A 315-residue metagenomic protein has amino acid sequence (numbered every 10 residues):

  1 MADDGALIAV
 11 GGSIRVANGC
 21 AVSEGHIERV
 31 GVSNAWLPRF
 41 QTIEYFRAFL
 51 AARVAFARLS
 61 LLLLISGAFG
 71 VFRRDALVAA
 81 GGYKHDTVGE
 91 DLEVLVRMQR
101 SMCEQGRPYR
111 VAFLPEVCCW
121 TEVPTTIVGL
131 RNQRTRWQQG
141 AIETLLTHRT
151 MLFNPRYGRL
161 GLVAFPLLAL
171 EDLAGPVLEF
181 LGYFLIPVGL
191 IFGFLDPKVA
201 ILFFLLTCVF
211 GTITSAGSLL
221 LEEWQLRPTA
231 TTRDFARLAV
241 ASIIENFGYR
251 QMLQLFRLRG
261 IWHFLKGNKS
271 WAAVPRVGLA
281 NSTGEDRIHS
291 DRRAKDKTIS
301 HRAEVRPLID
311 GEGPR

Functional and structural regions predicted by a protein language model:
M1-C118: Internal catalytic domains of large membrane-associated glycosyltransferases
I43-L50, V128-M151, L185, S215-L219 (+1 more regions): Catalytic core of nucleotide-sugar-dependent glycosyltransferases
F113, C118-N132: Catalytic cores of eukaryotic secretory-pathway lumenal/extracellular enzymes that build and remodel glycoconjugates
G129, Q133-T147, L238-S282: Membrane-proximal soluble regions of multi-pass membrane proteins
P155-E171: Membrane-water interface at loop-to-transmembrane-helix junctions
L167-L265: Membrane-embedded multi-pass helical conduit in multi-pass membrane proteins, especially envelope-biosynthetic
R287-I288, R293, K297-T298, R302: N-terminal helix initiation/capping motif
T298-R315: Long, low-complexity, intrinsically disordered segments
